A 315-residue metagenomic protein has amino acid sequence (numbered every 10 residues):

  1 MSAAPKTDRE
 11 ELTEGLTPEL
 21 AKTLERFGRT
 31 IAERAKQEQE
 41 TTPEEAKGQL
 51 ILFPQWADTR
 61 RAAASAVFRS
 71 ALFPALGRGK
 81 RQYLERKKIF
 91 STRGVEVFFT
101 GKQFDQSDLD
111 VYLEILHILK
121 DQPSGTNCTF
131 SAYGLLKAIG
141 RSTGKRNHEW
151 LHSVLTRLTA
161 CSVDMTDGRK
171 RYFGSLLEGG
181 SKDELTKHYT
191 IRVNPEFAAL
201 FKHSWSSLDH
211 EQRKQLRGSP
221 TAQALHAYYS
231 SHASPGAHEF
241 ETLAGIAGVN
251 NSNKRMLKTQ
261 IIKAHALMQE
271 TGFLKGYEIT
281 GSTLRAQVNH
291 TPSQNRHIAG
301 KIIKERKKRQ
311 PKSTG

Functional and structural regions predicted by a protein language model:
M1-G315: Charged, alpha-helix-forming regions
